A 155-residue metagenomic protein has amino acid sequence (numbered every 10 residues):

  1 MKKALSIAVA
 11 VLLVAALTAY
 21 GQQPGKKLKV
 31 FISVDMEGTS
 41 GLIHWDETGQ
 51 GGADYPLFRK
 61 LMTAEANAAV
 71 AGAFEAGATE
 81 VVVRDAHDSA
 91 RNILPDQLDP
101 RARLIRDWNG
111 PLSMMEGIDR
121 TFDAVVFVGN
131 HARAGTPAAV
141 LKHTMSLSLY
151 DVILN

Functional and structural regions predicted by a protein language model:
M1-V9: Bacterial N-terminal signal peptides that target proteins for export
A8-A16: Bacterial N-terminal signal peptides
A10, P24-K27: Hydrophobic alpha-helical segments and their boundary regions
A16-G25: Bacterial Sec-dependent signal peptides at the C-terminal "C-region" and cleavage site
K26-I32, S40-A68, G72-A76, E80 (+3 more regions): Active-site histidine-anchored catalytic micro-motif
